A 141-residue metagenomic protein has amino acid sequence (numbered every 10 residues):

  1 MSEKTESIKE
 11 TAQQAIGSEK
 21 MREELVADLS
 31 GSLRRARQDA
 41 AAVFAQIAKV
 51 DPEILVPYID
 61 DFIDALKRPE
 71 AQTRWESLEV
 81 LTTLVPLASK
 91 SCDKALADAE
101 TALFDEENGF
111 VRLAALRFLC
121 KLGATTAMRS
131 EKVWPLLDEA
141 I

Functional and structural regions predicted by a protein language model:
K4-T5, E19, R34-R35, A71-Q72 (+1 more regions): Alpha-helix N-cap/helix-start positions at coil->helix boundaries
Q14, L29, A36-R37, N108-R112 (+1 more regions): Helix-start/N-cap signature of alpha-helical segments
G17-D28, P52-A65, S89-L103, A127-A140: Amphipathic alpha-helical scaffolding segments comprising HEAT/armadillo-like alpha-solenoid repeats
M21, A27-K49: N-terminal interaction modules that seed assembly of large macromolecular complexes
A45-Q46, T82, C120-K121: Structural signature of alpha-helical solenoid repeat scaffolds
Q72-A88: Ordered, amphipathic secondary-structure segments that act as subunit-interaction surfaces in large macromolecular
E106-G109, L119-C120, D138-I141: A structural signal for the main folded, soluble domain(s) of proteins
